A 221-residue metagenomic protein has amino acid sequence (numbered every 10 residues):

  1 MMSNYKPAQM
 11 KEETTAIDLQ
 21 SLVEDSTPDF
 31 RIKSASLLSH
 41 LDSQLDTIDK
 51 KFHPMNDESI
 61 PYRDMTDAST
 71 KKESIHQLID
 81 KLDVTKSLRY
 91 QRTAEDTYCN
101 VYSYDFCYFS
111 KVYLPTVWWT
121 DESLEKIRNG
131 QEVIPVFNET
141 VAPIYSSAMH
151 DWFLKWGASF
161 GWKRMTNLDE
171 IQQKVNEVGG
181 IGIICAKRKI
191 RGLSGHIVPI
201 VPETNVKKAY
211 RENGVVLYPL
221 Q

Functional and structural regions predicted by a protein language model:
S3-F137: N-terminal capping segments
D121-G214, L220: ...with weaker cross-activation on analogous glycine-rich loops/strands in unrelated enzymes
